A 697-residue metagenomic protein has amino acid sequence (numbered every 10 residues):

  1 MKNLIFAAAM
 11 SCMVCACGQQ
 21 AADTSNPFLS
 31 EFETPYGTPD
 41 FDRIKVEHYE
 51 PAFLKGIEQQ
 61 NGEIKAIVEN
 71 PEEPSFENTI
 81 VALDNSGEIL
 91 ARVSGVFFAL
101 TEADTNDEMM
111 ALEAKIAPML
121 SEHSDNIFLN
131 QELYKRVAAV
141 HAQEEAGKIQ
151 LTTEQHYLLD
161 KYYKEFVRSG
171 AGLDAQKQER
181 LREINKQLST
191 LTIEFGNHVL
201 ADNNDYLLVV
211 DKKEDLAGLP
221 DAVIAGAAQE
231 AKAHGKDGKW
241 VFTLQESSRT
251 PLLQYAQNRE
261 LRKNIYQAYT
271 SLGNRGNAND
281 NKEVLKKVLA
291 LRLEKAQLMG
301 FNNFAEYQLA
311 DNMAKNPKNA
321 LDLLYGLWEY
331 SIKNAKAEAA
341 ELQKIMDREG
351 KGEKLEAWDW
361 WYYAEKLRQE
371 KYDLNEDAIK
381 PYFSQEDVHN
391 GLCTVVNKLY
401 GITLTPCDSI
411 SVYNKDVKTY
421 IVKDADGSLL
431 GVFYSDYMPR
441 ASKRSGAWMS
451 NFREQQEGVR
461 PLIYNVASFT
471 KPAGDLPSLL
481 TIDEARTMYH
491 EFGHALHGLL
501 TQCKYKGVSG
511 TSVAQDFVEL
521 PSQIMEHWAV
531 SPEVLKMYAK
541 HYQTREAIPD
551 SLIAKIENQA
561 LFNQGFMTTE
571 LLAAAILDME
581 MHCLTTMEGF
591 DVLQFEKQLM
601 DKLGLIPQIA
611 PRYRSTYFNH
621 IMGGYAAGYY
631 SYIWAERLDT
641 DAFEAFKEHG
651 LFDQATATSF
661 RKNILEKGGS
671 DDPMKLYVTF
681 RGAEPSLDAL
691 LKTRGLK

Functional and structural regions predicted by a protein language model:
M1-L4: Positively charged n-region of N-terminal signal peptides that target proteins for export
V14-A16: C-terminal motif of bacterial Sec signal peptides marking the signal peptidase cleavage site
Q20-R43, H48, K55, K239-V241 (+9 more regions): C-terminal, non-catalytic "cap/extension" segments appended to globular domains
A22-P220, V241, F646: N-terminal helix-rich structural modules
E33-H48, F97-I116, A139-E183, T243-E283 (+6 more regions): Short His/Asp/Glu-rich catalytic/ion-coordination signatures at enzyme active sites or charged loops
E154, L158-L159, T190, N197 (+7 more regions): Active-site-proximal, well-structured secondary-structure segments within enzyme catalytic domains
N302, G493-Y505: Catalytic Zn2+-binding segment of zinc metalloproteases
T470-Y489: Short pre-active-site segment immediately N-terminal to the catalytic Zn-binding motif
